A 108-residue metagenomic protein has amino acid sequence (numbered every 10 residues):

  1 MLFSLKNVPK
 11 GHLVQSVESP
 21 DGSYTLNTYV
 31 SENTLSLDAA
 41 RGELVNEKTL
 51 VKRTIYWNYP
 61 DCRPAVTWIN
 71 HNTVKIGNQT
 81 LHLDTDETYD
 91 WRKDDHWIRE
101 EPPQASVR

Functional and structural regions predicted by a protein language model:
M1-K52: N-terminal export/targeting and maturation segments
M1-L2, N58-R108: Acidic, small-residue rich beta-repeat scaffolds with periodic aromatic anchors
V17, R53-I55, L81-L83: Generic detection of short hydrophobic beta-strand segments and adjacent strand-loop junctions
Y24, Y29, Y56-Y59, Y89: Sequence-level detector for tyrosine residue identity
